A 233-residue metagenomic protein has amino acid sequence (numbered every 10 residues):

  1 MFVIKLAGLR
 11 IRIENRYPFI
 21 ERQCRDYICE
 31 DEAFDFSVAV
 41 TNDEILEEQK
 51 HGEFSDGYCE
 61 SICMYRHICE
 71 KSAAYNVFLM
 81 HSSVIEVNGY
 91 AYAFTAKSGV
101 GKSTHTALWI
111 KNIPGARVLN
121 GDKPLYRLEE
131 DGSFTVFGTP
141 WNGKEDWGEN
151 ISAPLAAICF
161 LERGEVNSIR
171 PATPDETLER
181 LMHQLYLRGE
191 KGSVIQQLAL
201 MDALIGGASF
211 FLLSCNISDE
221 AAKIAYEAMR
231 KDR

Functional and structural regions predicted by a protein language model:
M1-S98, L108-L119, L125-R233: A noncatalytic interaction/capping subdomain that flanks phosphate/NTP-handling catalytic cores
G101: Conserved glycine(s) of the Walker
H105: Hydrophobic positions on the alpha1 helix immediately C-terminal to the Walker A/P-loop
